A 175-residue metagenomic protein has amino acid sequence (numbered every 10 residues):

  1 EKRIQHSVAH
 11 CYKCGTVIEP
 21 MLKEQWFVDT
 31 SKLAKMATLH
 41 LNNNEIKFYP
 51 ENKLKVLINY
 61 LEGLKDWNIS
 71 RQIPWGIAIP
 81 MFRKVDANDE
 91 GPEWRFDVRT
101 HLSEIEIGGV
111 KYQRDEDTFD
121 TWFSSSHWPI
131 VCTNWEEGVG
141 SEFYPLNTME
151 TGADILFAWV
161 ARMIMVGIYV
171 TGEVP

Functional and structural regions predicted by a protein language model:
E1-P175: Structured secondary-structure scaffolds
